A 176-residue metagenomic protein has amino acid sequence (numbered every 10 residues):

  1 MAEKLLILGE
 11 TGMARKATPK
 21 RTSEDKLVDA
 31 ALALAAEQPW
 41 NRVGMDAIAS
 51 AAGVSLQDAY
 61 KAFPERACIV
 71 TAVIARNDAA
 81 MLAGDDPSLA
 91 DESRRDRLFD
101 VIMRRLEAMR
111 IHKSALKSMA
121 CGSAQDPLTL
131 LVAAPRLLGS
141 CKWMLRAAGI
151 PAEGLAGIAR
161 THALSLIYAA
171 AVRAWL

Functional and structural regions predicted by a protein language model:
M1-T22: N-terminal intrinsically disordered/low-complexity leader segments
K26, A30-E37, A80-G84, M119 (+1 more regions): Solvent-exposed, amphipathic alpha-helical segments
K26, A47, D100, R104 (+2 more regions): Amphipathic alpha-helical interaction segments
K26, L34-A72, R76: Helix-turn-helix
G44, K117-M119, E153: Short, hydrophobic secondary-structure boundary micro-motifs
A72, A83-C121, Q125, T129 (+1 more regions): Hydrophobic alpha-helical connector segments
A72, R76, R104, L166-A170 (+1 more regions): Short, residue-level hotspots on alpha-helical faces of the histone-fold and other alpha-helical interaction modules
P127-I150, I158-V172: Amphipathic alpha-helical packing segments from all-alpha helical-bundle domains
